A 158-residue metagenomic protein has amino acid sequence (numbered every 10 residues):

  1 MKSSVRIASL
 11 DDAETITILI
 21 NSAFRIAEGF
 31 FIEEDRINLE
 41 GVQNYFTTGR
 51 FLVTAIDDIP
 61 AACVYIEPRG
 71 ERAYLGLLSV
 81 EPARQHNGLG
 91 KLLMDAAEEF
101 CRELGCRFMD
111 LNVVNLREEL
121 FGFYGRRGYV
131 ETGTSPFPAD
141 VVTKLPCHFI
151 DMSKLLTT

Functional and structural regions predicted by a protein language model:
S4-I16: A short beta-loop-alpha structural element at the N-terminal edge of CoA-dependent acyl/N-acetyltransferase catalytic
T17-T47: Conserved GNAT-fold acetyl-CoA-binding loop/helix
Q43, F51, R107-D110, V114-F121 (+2 more regions): C-terminal "cap" of GNAT-fold acetyltransferases
Q43-V53, A62, Y74: A short helix-loop-beta-strand connector motif used in the catalytic cores of GNAT acetyltransferases and, in some
I59-E67, Y74-S79: Conserved beta-strand in the GNAT
L75-G76, H86-A97: Glycine-rich acyl-CoA binding loop
L78-Q85, V113-V114: A short, internal acetyl-CoA/4′-phosphopantetheine-binding micro-motif in the GNAT/acyltransferase core
L92-F108: Conserved acyl-CoA
